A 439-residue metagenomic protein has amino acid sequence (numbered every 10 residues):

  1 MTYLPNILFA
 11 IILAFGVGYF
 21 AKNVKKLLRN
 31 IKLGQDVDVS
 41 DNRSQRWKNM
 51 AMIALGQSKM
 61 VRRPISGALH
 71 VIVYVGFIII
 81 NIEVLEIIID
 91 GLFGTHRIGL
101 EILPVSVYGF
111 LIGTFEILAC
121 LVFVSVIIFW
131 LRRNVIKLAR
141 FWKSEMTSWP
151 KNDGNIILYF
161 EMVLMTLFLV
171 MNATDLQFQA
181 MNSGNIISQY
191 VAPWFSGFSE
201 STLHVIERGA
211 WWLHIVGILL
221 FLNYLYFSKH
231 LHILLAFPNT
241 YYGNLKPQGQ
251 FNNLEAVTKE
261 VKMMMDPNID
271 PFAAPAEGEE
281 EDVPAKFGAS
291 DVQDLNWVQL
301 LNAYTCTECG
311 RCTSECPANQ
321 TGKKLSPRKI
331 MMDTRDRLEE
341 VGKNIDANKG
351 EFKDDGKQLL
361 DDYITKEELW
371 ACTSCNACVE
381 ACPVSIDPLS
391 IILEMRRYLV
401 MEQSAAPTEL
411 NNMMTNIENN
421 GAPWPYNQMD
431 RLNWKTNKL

Functional and structural regions predicted by a protein language model:
M1-F272: Membrane-embedded alpha-helical bundles of multi-pass integral membrane proteins
K26-I31, I215-G217, C309-S314, C372-N376 (+1 more regions): Short acidic (Asp/Glu) and glycine-rich catalytic loops that position anionic groups and cofactors
M50-S66, E255-T307, R311, E315 (+1 more regions): Acidic, Ser/Thr-rich low-complexity segments on the non-lumenal side of membrane proteins
T114, S148-W149, T202-W212, L295-T307 (+1 more regions): Flexible gly/pro/ser-rich segments immediately N-terminal to CXXCH heme-c attachment motifs in exported/periplasmic
D270-A303, N319-Y426: Ferredoxin-type iron-sulfur electron-transfer modules in oxidoreductases and energy-metabolism complexes
P425, D430-L439: Soluble N-terminal domains of membrane-associated systems
